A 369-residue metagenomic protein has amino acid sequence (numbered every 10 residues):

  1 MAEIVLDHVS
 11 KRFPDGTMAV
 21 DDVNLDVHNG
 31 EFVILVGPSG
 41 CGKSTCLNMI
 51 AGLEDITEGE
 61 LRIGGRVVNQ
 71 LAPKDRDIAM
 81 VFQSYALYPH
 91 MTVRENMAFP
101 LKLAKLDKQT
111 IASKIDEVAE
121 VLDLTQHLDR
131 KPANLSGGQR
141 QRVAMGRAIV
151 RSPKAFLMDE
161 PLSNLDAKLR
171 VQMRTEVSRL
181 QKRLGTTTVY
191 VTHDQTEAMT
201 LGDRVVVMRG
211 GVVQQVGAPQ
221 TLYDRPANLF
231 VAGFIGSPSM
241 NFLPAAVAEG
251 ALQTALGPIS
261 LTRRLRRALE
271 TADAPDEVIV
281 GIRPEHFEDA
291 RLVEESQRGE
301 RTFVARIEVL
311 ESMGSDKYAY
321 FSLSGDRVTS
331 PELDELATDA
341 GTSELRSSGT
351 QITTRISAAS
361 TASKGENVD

Functional and structural regions predicted by a protein language model:
G16-M18: Short coil-to-beta microelement around the adenine-binding A-loop and adjacent beta1/P-loop entry of ABC ATPase
V36-P38: The feature captures the beta-strand-to-loop junction immediately N-terminal to the Walker
A51: Helix-to-loop junction immediately C-terminal to a conserved catalytic motif
E60-R62, R66-V67, V212: ATP-binding/catalytic-site motifs of ATP-hydrolyzing domains
P73-F234: ABC ATPase nucleotide-binding domains
G250-D369: Non-catalytic connector elements of ABC transporters
